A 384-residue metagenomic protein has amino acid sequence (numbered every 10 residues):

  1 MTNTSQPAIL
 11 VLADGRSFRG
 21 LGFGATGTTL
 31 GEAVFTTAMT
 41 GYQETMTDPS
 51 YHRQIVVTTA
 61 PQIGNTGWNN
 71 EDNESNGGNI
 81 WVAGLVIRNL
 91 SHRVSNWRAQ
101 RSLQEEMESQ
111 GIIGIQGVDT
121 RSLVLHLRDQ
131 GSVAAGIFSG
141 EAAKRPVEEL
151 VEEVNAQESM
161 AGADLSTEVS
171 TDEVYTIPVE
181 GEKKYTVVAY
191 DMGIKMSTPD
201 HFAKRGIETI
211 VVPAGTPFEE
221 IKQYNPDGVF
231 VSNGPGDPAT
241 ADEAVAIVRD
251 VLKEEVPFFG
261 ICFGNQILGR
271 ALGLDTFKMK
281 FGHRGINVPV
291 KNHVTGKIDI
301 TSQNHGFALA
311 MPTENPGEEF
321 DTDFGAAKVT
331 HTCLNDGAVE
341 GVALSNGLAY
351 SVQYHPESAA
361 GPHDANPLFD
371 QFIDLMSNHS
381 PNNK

Functional and structural regions predicted by a protein language model:
M1-G215, E219, Q223-Y224, P238 (+2 more regions): RNA-binding accessory domains that recognize and position tRNA/RNA substrates
I113, T186, P257-F259, D275 (+1 more regions): Proline-centered loop/turn at the N-terminus of a beta-strand
K184-V188, E208, P257, I300 (+1 more regions): Residues that mark the start of a beta-strand
T186-D191, T301-S302, Y350-Y354: Active-site-proximal beta-strand elements of phosphoester/diester hydrolases
Q223, D227-G228, S232-M311, G361-Q371 (+1 more regions): Cysteine-nucleophile active-site neighborhood
K297-N346, N383-K384: Catalytic beta-strand/loop cores that center a nucleophilic Ser/Cys/Thr and support acyl-enzyme chemistry
G341-N383: A glycine-centered loop/beta-turn motif at secondary-structure junctions
